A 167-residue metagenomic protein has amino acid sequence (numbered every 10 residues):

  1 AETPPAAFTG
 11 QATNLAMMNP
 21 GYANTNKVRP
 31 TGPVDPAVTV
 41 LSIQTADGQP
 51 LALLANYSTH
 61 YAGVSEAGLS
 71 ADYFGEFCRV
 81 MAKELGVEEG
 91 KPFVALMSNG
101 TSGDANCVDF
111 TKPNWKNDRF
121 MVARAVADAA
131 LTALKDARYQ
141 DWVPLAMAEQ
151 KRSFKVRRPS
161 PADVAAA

Functional and structural regions predicted by a protein language model:
A1-A167: Non-catalytic substrate/cofactor recognition surfaces at enzyme active-site rims
